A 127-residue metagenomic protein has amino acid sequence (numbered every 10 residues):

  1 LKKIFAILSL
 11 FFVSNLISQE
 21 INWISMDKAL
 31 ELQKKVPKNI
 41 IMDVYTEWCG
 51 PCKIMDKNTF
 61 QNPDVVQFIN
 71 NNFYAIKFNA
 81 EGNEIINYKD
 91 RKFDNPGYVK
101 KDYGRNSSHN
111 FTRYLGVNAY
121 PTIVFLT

Functional and structural regions predicted by a protein language model:
L1-I21: Bacterial Sec-dependent N-terminal signal peptides
S18-E20, I54, Y98-Y103: Short, flexible loop segments at the rims of nucleotide/cofactor-binding pockets, characterized by
N22-I40, I69: A short beta-strand-turn-helix
D27-L30, P63-T127: Thioredoxin-like thiol-disulfide oxidoreductase module
P37-I40, Y45-W48, A119: Short pre-active-site segment immediately N-terminal to redox-active cysteine/selenocysteine motifs in thiol-based
V44-F60: Conserved redox-active cysteine motifs that mediate thiol-disulfide chemistry, especially di-cysteine Cys-X(1-2)-Cys
